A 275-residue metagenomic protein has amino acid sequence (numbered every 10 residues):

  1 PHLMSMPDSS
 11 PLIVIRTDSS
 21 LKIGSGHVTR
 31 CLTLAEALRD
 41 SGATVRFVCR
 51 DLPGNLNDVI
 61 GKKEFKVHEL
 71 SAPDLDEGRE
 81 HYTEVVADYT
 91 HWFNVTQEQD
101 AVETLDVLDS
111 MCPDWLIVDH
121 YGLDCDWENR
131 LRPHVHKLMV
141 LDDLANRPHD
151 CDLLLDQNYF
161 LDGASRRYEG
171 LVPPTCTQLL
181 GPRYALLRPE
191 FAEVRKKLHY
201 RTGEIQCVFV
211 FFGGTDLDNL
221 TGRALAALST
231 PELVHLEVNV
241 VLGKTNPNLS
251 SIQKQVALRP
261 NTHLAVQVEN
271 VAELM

Functional and structural regions predicted by a protein language model:
S10-G24: Nucleotide-activated donor-dependent transferases that construct or modify glycoconjugates
V28-L38: Short amphipathic alpha-helix
T29, T215-S229: A conserved mid-protein helix/loop that constitutes part of the nucleotide-sugar donor-binding site
S41-A101: Conserved nucleotide-sugar phosphate-binding/catalytic loop shared by glycosyltransferases and other
D106-G122: Short N-terminal targeting/anchoring amphipathic segment
D150-N219, L236, V241-S250: A nucleotide-sugar donor-handling region in carbohydrate enzymes
S251-Q267: Nucleotide-activated donor-binding/catalytic signature segment of Leloir-type glycosyltransferases, i.e., the conserved
Q267-M275: Short acidic alpha-helix that forms the nucleotide-activated donor recognition element in Leloir-type transferases
